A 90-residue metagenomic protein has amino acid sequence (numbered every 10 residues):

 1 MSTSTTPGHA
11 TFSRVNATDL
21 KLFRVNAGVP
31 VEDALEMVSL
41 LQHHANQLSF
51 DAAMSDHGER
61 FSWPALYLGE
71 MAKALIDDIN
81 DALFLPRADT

Functional and structural regions predicted by a protein language model:
M1-T90: Sequence/structural signature of long amphipathic alpha-helices that form protein-protein interaction faces
